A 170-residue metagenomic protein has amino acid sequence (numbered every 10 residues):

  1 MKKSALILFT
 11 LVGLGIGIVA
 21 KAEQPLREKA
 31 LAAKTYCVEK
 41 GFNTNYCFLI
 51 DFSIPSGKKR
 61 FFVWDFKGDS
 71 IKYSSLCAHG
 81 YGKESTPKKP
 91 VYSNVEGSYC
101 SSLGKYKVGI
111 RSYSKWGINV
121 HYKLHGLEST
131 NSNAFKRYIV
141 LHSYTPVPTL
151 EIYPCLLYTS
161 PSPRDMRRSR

Functional and structural regions predicted by a protein language model:
M1-E23: Bacterial Sec-dependent N-terminal signal peptides
G17, R27, M166-S169: Generic low-polarity alpha-helical segments
A22-L157: Cell wall/extracellular polymer interaction/catalysis modules
Y158-R170: Single conserved hydrophobic/aromatic residue that forms the stacking wall/gate of nucleotide- or nucleobase-binding
